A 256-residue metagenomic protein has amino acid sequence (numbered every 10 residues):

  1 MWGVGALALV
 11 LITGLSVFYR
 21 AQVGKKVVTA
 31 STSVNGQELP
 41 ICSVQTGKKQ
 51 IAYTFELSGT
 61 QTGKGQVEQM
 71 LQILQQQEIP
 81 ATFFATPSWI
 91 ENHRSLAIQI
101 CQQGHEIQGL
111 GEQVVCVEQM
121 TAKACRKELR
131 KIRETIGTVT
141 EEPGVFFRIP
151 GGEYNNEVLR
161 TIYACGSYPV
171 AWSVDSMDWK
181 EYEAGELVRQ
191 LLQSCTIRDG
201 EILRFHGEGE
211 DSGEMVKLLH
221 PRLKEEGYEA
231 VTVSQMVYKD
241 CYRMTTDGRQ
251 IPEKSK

Functional and structural regions predicted by a protein language model:
W2-F18: Hydrophobic membrane-insertion alpha-helices, especially the h-region of bacterial N-terminal signal peptides
S16-K26: Hydrophobic single-pass membrane-insertion segments
K26-M120, A124-T138, E142-G144: Active-site beta->alpha N-cap acidic-glycine motif
V34-G47, Q72-E78, D211-K256: C-terminal domain-boundary segment and adjacent tail
F55-L57, F83-P87, G109-G111, I149-G151 (+3 more regions): A cross-domain feature marking catalytic cores of carbohydrate-active enzymes and several ubiquitous metabolic/repair
Q61-Q66, V115-T140, E153-D199, D211-L218: Alpha-helical scaffold elements lining the catalytic groove of polysaccharide deacetylases
A97-I100, K123-C125, A184-V188, T245-R249: Short low-complexity, flexible loop/linker segments enriched in glycine and/or proline with clustered acidic
